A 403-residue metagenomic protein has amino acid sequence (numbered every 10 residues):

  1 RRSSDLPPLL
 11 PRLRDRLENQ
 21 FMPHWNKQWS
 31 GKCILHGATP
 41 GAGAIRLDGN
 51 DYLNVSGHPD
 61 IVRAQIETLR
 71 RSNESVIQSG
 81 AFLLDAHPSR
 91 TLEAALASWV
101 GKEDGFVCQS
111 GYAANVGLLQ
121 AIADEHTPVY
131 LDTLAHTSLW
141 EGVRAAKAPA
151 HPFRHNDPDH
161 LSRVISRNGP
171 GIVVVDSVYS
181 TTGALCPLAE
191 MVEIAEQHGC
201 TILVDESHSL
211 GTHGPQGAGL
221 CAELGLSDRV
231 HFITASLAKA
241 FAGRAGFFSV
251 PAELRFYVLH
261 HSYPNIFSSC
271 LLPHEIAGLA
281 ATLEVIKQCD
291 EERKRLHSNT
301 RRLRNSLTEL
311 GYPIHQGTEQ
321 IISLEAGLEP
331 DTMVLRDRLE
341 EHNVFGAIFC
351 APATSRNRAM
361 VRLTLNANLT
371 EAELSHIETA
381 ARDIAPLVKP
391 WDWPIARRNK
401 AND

Functional and structural regions predicted by a protein language model:
R1-S3: Short, small-residue-biased leader/transition segments that mark boundaries at the very start of proteins
L9-S75, G169, C200: N-terminal "arm"/small-domain region of PLP-dependent enzymes with the aminotransferase-like
V55, P59, R63, E67 (+5 more regions): PLP-dependent enzyme catalytic core of the Aspartate aminotransferase-like
R63-S110, T300: Conserved N-terminal alpha-helix of the aminotransferase class I/II PLP-enzyme fold
L118-T137, P158: Conserved PLP-anchoring active-site segment centered on the Schiff-base-forming lysine
H151, H155-V204: Active-site phosphate-binding strand-loop segment of PLP-dependent enzymes
A222-Y257: Active-site PLP attachment segment
K294-R301, T308-N343, R358, L365-A367 (+1 more regions): Conserved PLP-binding catalytic core of the aspartate aminotransferase-like
